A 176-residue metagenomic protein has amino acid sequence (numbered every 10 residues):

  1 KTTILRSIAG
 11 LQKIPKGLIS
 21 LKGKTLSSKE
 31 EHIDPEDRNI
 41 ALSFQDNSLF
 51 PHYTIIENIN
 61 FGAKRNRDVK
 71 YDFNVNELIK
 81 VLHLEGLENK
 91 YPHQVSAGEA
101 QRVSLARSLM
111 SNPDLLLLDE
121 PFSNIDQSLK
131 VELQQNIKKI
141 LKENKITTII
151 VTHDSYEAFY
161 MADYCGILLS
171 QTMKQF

Functional and structural regions predicted by a protein language model:
K13, E30, Y53-D72, K80-V81: ABC-type ATPase nucleotide-binding domains, specifically the catalytic core motifs of the NBD
G17-S28: Conserved ABC transporter NBD signature motif
L26-L42, R65: ABC ATPase NBD coupling module
K70-E88, K139: Conserved ABC ATPase "signature" region
Y91-V95, E99-Q101: Conserved ABC ATPase signature
M110-D114: A short, proline-enriched helix->beta-strand linker immediately N-terminal to the Walker B motif in ABC-type P-loop
L116-E120: Catalytic Walker B motif of ABC-type/P-loop ATPase nucleotide-binding domains
